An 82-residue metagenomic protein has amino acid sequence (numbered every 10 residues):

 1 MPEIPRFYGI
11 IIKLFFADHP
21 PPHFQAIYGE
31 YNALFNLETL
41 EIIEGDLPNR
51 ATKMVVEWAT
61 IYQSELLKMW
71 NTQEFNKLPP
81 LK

Functional and structural regions predicted by a protein language model:
M1-P2, P22-F24, E65-L67: Intrinsically disordered, low-complexity boundary segments flanking structured domains
M1-P20: Short, charged/polar N-terminal "headpieces" of proteins
P2-P5, L47-P48, A59-T60: A generic short-segment signal for beta-strand/edge and adjacent turn/coil regions
E3, A33, I43, E74-K77: Glycine-rich, flexible loop/turn motifs
F7, P20, F24, V56-W58 (+1 more regions): Bulky hydrophobic/aromatic packing residues
F15-N49: A short, structured beta-strand/loop element
K53-K82: C-terminal structural segments of small proteins and small subunits
